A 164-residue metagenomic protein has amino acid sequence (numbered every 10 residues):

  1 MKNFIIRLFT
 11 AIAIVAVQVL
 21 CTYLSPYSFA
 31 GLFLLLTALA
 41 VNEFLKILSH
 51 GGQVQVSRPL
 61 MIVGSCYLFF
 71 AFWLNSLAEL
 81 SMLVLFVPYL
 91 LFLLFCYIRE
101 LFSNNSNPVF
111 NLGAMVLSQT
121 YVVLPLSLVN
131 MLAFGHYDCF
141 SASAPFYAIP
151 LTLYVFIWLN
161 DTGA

Functional and structural regions predicted by a protein language model:
M1-A164: Membrane-embedded alpha-helical bundles of polytopic integral membrane proteins
